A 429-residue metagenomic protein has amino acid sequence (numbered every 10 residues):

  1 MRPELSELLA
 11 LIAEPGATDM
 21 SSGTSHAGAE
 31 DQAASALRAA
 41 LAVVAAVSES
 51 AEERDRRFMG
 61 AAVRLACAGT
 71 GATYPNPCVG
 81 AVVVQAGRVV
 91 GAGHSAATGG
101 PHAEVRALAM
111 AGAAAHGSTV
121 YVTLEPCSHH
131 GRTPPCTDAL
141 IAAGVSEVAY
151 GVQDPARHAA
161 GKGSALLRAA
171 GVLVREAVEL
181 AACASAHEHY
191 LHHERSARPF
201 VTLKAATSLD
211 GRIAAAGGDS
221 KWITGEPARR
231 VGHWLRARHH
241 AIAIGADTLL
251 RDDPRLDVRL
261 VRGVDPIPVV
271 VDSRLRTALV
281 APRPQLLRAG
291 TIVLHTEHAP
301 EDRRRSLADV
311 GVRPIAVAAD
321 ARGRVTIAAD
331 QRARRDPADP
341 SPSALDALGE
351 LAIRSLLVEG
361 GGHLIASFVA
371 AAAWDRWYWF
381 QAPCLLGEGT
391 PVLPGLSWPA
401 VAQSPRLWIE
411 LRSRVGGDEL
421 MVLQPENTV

Functional and structural regions predicted by a protein language model:
R2-A13, D31-A33, L37-G69, Y74-N76 (+3 more regions): Enzymes that bind and transform nitrogen-containing heteroaromatic metabolites
A17-D19: Charged, low-complexity interaction regions
A62-A66, A86-G93, A182-R195, P284-A289: A short, flexible N-terminal coil/short beta segment enriched in small residues
G71-P75, G99-G100, S164, V178-S208: Proteins enriched for Cys/Gly/acidic motifs involved in redox and nucleic-acid/cofactor modification
A72-G87: N-terminal glycine-rich anion-binding loops that anchor highly charged ligand groups
V83-A182, I267, E297, S367-V369: Zn2+-dependent cytidine deaminase-like catalytic core
